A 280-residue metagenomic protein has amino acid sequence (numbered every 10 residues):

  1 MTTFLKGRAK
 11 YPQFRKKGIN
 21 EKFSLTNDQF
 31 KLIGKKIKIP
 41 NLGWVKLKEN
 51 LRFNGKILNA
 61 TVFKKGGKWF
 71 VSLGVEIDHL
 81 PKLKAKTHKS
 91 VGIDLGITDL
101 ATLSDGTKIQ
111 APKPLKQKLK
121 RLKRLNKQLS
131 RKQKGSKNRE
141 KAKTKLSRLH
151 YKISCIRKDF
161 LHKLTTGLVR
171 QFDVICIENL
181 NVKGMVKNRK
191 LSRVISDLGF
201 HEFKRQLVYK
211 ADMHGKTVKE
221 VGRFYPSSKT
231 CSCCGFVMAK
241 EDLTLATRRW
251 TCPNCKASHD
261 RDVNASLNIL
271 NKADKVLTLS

Functional and structural regions predicted by a protein language model:
M1-S280: Nucleic-acid substrate recognition interfaces
